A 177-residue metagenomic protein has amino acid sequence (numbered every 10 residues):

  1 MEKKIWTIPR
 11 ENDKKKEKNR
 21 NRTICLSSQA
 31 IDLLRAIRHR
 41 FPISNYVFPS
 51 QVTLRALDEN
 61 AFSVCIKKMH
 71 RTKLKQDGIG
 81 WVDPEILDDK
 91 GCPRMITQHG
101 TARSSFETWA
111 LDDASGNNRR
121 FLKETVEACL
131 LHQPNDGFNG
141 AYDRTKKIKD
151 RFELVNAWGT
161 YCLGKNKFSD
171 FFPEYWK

Functional and structural regions predicted by a protein language model:
M1-H39, P134: Conserved tyrosine-mediated DNA breakage-rejoining catalytic core shared by Y-recombinases
M1-K3, F121-E124: Short, charged phosphate-coordinating catalytic segments
N12-K14, L54, C129-F168: Catalytic-site neighborhood detector that most strongly recognizes the C-terminal catalytic loop/helix of tyrosine
N19, C92-I96, K147: Alpha-helix N-cap/helix-initiation motif
C25-I96, G100-F106, L111-A114, Q133: Active-site/catalytic core of tyrosine-dependent DNA strand-transfer enzymes
V47-T53, G140-D143, E174-W176: Short linear capping/connector segments at secondary-structure termini
D113-F121: A short, glycine-centered helix-capping/turn motif at helix boundaries that positions DNA-contacting or catalytic
K167-K177: Short, flexible loop/turn segments with low-complexity composition
